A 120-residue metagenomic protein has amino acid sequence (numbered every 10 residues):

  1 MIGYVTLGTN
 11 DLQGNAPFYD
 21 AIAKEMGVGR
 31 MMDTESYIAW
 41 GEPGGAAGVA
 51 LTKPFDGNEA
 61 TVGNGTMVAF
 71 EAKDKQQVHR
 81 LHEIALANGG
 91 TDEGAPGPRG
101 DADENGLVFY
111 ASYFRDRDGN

Functional and structural regions predicted by a protein language model:
M1-G3: Extreme N-terminal starter segment of soluble prokaryotic enzymes
L7-F18, F55-V62, G90: Short N-terminal helix-initiation segments at or just after the protein's N-terminus
L7-V49: Core segments of cupin and vicinal oxygen chelate
T9-G14, F70-R117: Vicinal oxygen chelate
M31, E42, E59, D103-N105: Sterically constrained small-residue positions within well-ordered secondary structures of folded domains
E42-R80: Long, continuous compositionally biased terminal/linker segments
